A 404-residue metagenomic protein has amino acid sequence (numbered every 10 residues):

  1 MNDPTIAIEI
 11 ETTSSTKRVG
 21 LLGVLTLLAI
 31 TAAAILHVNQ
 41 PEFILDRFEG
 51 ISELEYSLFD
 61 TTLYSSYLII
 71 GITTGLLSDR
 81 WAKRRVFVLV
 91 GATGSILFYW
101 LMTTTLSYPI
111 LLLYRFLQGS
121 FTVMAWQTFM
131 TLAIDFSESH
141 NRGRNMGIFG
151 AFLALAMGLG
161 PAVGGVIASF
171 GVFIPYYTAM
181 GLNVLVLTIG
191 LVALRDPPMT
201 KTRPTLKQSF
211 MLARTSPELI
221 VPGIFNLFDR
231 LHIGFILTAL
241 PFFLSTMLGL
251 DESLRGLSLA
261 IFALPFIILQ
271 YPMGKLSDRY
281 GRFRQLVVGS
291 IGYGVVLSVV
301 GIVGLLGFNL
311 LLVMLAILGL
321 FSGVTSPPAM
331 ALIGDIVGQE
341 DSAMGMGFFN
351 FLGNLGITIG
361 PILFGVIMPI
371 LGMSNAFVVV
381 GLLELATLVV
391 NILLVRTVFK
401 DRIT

Functional and structural regions predicted by a protein language model:
N2-T16, R195-F225: Juxtamembrane intracellular "pre-TM" segments in multi-pass secondary transporters
T13-Y64, V221, R230-L248: Helix-loop boundary and gating motifs at the non-cytosolic
I44-L45, L77-S78, V163-S169, L244-S245 (+2 more regions): Interfacial helix-cap and linker-helix signal at transmembrane-aqueous boundaries of multi-pass secondary transporters
I70-A82, Q270-G281, M368: Helix-to-loop junctions at the C-terminal end of transmembrane segments in multipass secondary transporters
V86-W100, R284-V299: Structural signature of the two symmetry-related core transmembrane helices
P109-L117, N309-I317: Paired small-residue
F116-F152, L332: Cytoplasmic helix-loop-helix junction between adjacent transmembrane helices in 12-TM secondary transporters
P175-L191, F377-I392: Symmetry-related core transmembrane helices of the 12-TM Major Facilitator Superfamily/SLC fold
